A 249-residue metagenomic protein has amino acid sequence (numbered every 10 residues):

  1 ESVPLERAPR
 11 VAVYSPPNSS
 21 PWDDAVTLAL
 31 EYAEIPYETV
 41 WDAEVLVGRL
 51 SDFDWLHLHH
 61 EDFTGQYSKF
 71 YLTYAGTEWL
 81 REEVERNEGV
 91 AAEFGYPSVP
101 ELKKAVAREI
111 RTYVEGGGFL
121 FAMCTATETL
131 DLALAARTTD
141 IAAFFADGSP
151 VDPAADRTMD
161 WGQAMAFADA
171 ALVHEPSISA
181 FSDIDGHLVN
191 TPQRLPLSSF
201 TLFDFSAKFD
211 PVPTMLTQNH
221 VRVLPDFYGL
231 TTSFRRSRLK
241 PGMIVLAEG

Functional and structural regions predicted by a protein language model:
E1-R10, V47-G48: Short boundary motifs at domain starts and secondary-structure transition points
P4-E6, D23, W55, R238: Short, surface-exposed loop/turn motifs at beta-strand boundaries within globular domains
R10-A12, I244: Generic structural signal for residues positioned in beta-strands
A12, P16-F121, T125-T127, L132-A133: Helical hinge/lid and interdomain linker segments adjacent to catalytic or ligand-binding clefts that mediate domain
S19, Y67-W79, V151-T158, H174-F181: Short, surface-exposed, charge-dense and proline/glycine-enriched linear segments
D24, E31, E128, T139 (+2 more regions): Catalytic beta-strand/loop cores that center a nucleophilic Ser/Cys/Thr and support acyl-enzyme chemistry
T39-D42, G65-S68, E83-N87, A142 (+4 more regions): Short, surface-exposed, polar/charged, turn-prone segments marking secondary-structure boundaries
L80-R81, G95-Y96, E115, L134-T138 (+2 more regions): Catalytic cores of eukaryotic secretory-pathway lumenal/extracellular enzymes that build and remodel glycoconjugates
